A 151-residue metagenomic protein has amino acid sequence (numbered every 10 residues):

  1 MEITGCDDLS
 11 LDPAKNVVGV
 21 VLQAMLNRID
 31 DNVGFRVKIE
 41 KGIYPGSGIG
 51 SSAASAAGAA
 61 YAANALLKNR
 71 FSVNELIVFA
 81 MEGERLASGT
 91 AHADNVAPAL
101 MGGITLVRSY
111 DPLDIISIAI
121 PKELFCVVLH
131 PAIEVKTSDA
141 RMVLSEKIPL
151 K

Functional and structural regions predicted by a protein language model:
M1-S47, A65-F71: ATP-binding N-lobe of GHMP and related small-molecule kinases
L11-G19, A53, A57, R70 (+3 more regions): Electropositive phosphate-/nucleotide-binding environments in soluble metabolic enzymes
V17, R28, Y61-N64, P131-A132 (+1 more regions): Glycine-rich loops and low-complexity Gly/Arg-rich segments that provide flexible linkers or classic glycine-based
G19-Q23, A57-N64, I77, M81 (+1 more regions): Predominant activation on well-ordered alpha-helical scaffold segments within soluble catalytic domains
M25-L26, A63-L67, E84-A87, L144: Generic helix-packing signal
S47-S51, S109-Y110: Short, conserved acidic/polar surface loops in the N-terminal third of protein domains
I49-V73, L100-G102: DPxDG-like acidic metal-binding loop motif
S72-K151: ATP-dependent small-molecule kinase catalytic core of the GHMP/sugar-kinase superfamily and closely related
